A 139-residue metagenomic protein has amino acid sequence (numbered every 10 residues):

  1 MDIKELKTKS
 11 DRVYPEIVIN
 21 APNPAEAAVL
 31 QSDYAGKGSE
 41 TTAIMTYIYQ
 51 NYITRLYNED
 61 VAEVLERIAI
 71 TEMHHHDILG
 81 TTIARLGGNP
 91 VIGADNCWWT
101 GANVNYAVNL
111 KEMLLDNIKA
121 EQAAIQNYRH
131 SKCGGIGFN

Functional and structural regions predicted by a protein language model:
M1-N139: Non-heme di-metal
